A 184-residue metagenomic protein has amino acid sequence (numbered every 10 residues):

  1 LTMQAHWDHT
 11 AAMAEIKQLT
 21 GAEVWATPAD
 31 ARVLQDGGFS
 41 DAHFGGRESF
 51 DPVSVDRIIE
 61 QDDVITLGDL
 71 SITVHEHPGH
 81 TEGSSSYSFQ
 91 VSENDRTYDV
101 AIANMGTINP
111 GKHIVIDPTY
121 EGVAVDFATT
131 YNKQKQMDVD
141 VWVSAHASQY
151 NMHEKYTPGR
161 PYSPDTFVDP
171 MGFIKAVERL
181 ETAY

Functional and structural regions predicted by a protein language model:
L1-H6, W25-T27, H77-P78, I102-N104 (+1 more regions): Active-site neighborhood of phospho(di)ester-bond hydrolases with catalytic His/Asp-centered motifs
L1-V64, Y162, V168, F173: Active-site HxH/HxHxD metal-binding segment of metal-dependent hydrolases
A5-A11, A31-L34, E82-S85, I108-K112 (+1 more regions): Active-site environment of divalent metal-dependent phosphoester hydrolases
T20-E23, L70-I72, T97-Y98, D138-V141: Loop/turn elements at helix/coil->beta-strand transitions in domains of secreted/extracellular proteins
P28-E76, T81, V115-D140: Metallo-beta-lactamase
P52-S54, D62, G68-S71, H75 (+2 more regions): Extracytoplasmic/cell-surface-exposed regions of Actinobacterial cell-envelope-associated and secreted proteins
P78-A124: Mobile, glycine- and charge-enriched loop segments and immediately flanking short secondary-structure elements within
N94, I108, G122-Y184: Divalent-metal (often Zn2+) His-rich catalytic cores of metallo-beta-lactamase-fold enzymes
